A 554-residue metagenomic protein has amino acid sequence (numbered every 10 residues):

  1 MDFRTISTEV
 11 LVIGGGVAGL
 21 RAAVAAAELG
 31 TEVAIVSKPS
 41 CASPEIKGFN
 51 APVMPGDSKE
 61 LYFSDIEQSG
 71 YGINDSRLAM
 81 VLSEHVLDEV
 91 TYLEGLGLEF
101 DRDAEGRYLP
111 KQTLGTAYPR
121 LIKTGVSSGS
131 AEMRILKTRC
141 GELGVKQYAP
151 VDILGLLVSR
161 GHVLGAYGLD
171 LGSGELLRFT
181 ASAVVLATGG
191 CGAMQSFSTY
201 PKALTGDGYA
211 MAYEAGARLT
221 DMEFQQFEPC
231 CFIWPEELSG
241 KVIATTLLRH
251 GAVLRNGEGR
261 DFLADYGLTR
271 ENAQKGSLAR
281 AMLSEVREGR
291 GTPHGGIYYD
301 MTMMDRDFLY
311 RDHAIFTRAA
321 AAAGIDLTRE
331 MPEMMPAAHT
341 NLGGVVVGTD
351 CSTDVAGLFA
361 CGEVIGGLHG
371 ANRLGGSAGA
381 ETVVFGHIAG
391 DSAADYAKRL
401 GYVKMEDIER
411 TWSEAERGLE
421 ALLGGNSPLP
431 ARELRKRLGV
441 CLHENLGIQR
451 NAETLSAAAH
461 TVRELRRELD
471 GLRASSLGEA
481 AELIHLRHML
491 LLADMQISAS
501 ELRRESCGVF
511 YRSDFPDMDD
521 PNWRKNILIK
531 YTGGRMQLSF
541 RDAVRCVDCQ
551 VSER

Functional and structural regions predicted by a protein language model:
M1, I6-T8, A25, L29-T31 (+12 more regions): Glycine- and aromatic-enriched mobile tails/lids
T5-T8, S173-A183, D354: Core beta-strand elements of the Rossmann-like FAD/NAD(P) dinucleotide-binding domain in flavoenzyme oxidoreductases
V10-I35: N-terminal Rossmann-like FAD-binding beta1-loop-alpha1 element of flavoenzymes
K38-E67, Y71, P229, E237: Conserved N-terminal glycine-rich FAD pyrophosphate-binding loop of Rossmann-like flavoproteins
P39, G172, A181-A183, A187-G192 (+1 more regions): Glycine-/small-residue-rich beta->alpha transition segments that form the dinucleotide
S76-L87, R120-T138, Y148, S198-G206 (+2 more regions): Short beta-strand to alpha-helix junction loop
G95-E175, T180, A187, C231-W234 (+1 more regions): Conserved redox-cofactor binding core of oxidoreductases
M211, A217-D326, E330, V383 (+3 more regions): An anion/pyrophosphate-binding glycine-rich loop and adjacent beta-alpha core in soluble alpha-beta enzymes
